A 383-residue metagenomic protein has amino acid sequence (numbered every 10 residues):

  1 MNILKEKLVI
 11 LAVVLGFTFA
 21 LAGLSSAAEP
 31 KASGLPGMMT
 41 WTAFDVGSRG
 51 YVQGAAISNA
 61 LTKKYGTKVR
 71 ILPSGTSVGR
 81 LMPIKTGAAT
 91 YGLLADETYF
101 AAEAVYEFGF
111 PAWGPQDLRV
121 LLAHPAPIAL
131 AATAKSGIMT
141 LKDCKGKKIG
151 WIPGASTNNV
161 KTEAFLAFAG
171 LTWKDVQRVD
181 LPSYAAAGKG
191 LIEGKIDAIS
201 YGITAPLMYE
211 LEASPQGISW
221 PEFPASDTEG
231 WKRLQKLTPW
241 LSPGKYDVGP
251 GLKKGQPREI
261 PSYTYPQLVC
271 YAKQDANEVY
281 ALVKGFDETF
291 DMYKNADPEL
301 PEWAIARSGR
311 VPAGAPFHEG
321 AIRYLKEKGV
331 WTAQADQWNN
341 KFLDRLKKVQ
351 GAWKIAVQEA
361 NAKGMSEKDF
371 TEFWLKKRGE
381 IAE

Functional and structural regions predicted by a protein language model:
N2-A12: Bacterial N-terminal signal peptides that target proteins for export
L11-A22: Bacterial N-terminal signal peptides
G23-E29: Signal peptide processing junction and immediate N-terminal pro/mature segment of secreted/exported proteins
E29-G154, N158-F168, V179, W220: Short, glycine-/small- and polar/acidic-enriched structural segments that line small-molecule recognition paths
P36, I203-Q216, W220, N277-V279 (+1 more regions): An extracytoplasmic/periplasmic, membrane-proximal ligand-sensing/linker region
L61-Y65, A88, A102, A134 (+9 more regions): Sec/Tat-exported extracytoplasmic proteins
D96-T98, Y106-F108, S136, W173-D175 (+1 more regions): Pocket-lining segment of extracytoplasmic ligand-binding domains
K148-A164, W240-R307, A313: Ligand-binding clefts/hinges and TM-proximal coupling segments of bilobed small-molecule sensing domains
